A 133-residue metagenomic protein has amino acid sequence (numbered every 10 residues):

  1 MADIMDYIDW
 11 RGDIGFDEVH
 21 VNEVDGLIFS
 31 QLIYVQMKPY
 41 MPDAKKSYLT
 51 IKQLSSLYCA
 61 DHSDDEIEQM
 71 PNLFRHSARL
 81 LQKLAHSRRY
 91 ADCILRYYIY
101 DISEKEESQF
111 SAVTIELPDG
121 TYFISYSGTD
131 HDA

Functional and structural regions predicted by a protein language model:
M1-A133: Non-catalytic, mobile gating and regulatory segments of ester bond hydrolases
